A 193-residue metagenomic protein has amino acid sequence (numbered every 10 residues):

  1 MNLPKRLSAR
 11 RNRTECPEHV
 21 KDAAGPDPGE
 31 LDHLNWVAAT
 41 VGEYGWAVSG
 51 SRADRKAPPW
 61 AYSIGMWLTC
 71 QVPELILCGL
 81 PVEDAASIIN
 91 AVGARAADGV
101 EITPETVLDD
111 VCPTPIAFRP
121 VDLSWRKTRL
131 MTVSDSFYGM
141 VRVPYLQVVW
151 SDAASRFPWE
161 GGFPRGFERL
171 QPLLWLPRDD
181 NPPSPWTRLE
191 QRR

Functional and structural regions predicted by a protein language model:
M1-R52, W67-T69, L80-R193: Acidic, proline/glycine-rich low-complexity IDRs
R55-Q71: A glycine-rich, hydrophobic loop/mini-helix early in the fold
P73-G79: Short cationic amphipathic helices and targeting signals
